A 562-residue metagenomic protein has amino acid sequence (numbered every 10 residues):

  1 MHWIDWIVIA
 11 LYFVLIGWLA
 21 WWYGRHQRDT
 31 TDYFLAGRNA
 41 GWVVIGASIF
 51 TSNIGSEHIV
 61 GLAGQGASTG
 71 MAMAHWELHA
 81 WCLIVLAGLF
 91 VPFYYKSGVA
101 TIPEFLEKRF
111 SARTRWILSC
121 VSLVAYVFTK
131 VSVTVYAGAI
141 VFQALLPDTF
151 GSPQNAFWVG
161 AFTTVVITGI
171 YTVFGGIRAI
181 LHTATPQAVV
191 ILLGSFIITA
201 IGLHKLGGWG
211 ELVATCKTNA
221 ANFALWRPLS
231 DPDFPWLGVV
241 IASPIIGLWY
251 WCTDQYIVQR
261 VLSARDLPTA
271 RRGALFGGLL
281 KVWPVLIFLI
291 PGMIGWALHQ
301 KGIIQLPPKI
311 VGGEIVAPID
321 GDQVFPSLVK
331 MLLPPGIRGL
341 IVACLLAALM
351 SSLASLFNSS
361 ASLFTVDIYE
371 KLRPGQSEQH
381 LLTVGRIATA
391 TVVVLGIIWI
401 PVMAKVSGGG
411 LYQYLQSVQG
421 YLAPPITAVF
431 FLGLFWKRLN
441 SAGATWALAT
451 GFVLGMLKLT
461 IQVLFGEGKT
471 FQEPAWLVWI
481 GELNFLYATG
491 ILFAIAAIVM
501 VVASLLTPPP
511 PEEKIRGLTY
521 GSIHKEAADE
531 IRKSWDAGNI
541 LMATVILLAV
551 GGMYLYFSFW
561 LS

Functional and structural regions predicted by a protein language model:
M1-S562: Membrane-embedded helix-loop-helix hairpins and adjacent transmembrane boundary segments in multi-pass transporters
